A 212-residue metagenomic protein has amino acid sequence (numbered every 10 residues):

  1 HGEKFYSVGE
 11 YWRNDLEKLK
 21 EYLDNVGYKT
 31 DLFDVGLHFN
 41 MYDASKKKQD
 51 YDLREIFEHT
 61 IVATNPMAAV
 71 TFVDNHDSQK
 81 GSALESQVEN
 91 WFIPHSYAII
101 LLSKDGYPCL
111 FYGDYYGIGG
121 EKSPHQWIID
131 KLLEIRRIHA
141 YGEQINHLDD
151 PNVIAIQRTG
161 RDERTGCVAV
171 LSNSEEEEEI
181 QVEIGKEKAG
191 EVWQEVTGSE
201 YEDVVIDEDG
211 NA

Functional and structural regions predicted by a protein language model:
H1-A212: Active-site-proximal helices and loops of the catalytic beta/alpha 8
